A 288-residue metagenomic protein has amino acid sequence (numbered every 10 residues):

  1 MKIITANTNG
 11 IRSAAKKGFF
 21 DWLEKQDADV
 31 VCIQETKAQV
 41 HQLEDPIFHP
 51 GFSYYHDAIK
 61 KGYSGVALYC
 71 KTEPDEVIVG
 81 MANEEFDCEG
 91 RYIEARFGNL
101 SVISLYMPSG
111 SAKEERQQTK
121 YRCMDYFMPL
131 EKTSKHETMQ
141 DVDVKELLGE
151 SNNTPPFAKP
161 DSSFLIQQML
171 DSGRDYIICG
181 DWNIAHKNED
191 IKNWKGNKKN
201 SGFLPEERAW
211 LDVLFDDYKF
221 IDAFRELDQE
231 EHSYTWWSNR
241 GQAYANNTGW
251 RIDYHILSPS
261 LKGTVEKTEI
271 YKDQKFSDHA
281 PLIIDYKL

Functional and structural regions predicted by a protein language model:
M1-F48, F52-Y54, A58-S64, E137 (+1 more regions): N-terminal, active-site-proximal structural segment of metallo-dependent hydrolase catalytic domains
M1-N9, N99-S111, C179: Active-site-proximal beta-strand elements of phosphoester/diester hydrolases
A6-N7, L23-H41, V102, S134 (+5 more regions): Active-site beta-strand/loop signature of hydrolases that rely on acidic residues for catalysis
V30, P50-F52, Y126-D143, L147 (+3 more regions): Metal-dependent phosphoesterases centered on the DNase I-like endonuclease/exonuclease/phosphatase
K37, L43-E115, T119: Structured beta-strand-rich core segments of catalytic domains in phosphoester-bond hydrolases
K61-E76, D217, E231, A243-G263: Conserved beta strand-loop-helix elements of the APE1-like EEP
K71, A95-G98, S258-P259, I284-L288: Active-site beta-strand termini and strand-to-loop segments that position acidic
A82-N83, P108-L130, T138, N197-N200: Surface-exposed cleft-lining segments at the edges of enzyme active sites
